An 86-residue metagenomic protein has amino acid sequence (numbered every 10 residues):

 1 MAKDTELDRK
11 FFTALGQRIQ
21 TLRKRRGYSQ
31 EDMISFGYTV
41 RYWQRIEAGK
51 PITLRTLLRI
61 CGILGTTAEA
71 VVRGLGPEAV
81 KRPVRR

Functional and structural regions predicted by a protein language model:
M1-K10, V72-R86: Short, charged recognition helix plus adjacent turn of helix-turn-helix-like nucleic-acid-binding domains
M1-R25: A short, Lys/Arg-rich alpha-helix, primarily the initiator
Q17, T21, S35, R45 (+1 more regions): DNA-binding alpha-helical recognition surfaces that contact promoter or target DNA
I19, S29-Q30, V40, L54-L57 (+1 more regions): Helix-turn-helix DNA-binding elements, focusing on the entry/boundary residues of the two helices that contact DNA
R25-Q44: Short alpha-helical DNA-recognition segment
V40, K50, L75-A79: The DNA-recognition helices of helix-turn-helix-type DNA-binding domains
G49-G62: Short, basic-rich loop-to-helix N-cap that marks the start of a DNA-contacting helix
L64-V71: Intrinsically disordered, low-complexity basic tails/linkers immediately adjacent to helix-turn-helix/homeobox/MYB/SANT
